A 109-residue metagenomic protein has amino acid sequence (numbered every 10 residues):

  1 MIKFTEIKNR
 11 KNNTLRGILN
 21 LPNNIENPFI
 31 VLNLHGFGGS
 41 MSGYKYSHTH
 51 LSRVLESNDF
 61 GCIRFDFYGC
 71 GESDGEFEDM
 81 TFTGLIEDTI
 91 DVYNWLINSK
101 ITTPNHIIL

Functional and structural regions predicted by a protein language model:
M1-F29: N-terminal cap/lid segment of alpha/beta-hydrolase-fold proteins
N23-D66: Short, surface-exposed "cap/lid" segments of acyl-processing enzymes
F37-S40, D79-M80, N105: Short, contiguous strand/loop micro-motifs
S47, D79-K100: Alpha/beta-hydrolase active-site loop
N58, S99-T102: Short helix-capping segments at alpha-helix termini
Y68-M80: Glycine-rich "HGGG/HGxG" loop immediately N-terminal to the catalytic nucleophile of the alpha/beta-hydrolase
I101-L109: Alpha/beta-hydrolase fold nucleophile elbow
